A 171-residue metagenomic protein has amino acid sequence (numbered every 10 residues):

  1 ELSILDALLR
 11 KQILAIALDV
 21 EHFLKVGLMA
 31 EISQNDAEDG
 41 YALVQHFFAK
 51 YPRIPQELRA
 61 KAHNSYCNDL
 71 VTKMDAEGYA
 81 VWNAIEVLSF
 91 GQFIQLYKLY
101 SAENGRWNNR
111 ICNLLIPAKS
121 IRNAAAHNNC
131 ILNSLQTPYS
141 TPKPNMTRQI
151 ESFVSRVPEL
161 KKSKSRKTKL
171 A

Functional and structural regions predicted by a protein language model:
E1, Y139-A171: C-terminal, helix-dominated tail/subdomain
E1-L114, L132, K169: Short, contiguous, well-structured surface segments enriched in hydrophobic/aromatic residues
I32, P138-Y139: Single-residue recognition of alpha-helix boundary sites
Y51, P55, C67, N128 (+1 more regions): Intrinsically disordered, low-complexity regions
G91, T137-P138: A generic structural micro-environment signature that highlights single residues at secondary-structure boundaries
C112-S134: Histidine-centered, metal-coordinating catalytic motifs and their short helical/loop contexts
